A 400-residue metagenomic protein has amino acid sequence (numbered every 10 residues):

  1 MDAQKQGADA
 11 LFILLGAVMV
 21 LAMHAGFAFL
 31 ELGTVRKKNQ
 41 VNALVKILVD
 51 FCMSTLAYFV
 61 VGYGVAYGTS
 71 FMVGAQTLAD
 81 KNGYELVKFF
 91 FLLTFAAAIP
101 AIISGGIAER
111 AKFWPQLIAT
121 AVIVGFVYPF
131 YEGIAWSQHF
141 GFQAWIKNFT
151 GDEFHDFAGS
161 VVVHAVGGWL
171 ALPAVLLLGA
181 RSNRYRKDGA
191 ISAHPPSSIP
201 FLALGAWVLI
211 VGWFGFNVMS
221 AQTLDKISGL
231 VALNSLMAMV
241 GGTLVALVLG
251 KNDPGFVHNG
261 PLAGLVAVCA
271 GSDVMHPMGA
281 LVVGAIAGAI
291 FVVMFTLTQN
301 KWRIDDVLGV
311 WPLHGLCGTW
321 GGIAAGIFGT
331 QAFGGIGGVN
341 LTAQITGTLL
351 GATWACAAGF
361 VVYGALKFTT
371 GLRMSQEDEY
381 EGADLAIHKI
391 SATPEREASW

Functional and structural regions predicted by a protein language model:
M1-W400: Hydrophobic alpha-helical transmembrane bundles of multi-pass membrane proteins
